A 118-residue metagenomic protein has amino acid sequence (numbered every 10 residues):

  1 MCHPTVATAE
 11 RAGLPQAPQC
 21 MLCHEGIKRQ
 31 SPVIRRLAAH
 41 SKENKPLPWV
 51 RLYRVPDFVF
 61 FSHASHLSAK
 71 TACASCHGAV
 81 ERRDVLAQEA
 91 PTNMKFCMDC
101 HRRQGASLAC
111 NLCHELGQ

Functional and structural regions predicted by a protein language model:
M1-Q118: Short sequence/structural segments immediately N-terminal
